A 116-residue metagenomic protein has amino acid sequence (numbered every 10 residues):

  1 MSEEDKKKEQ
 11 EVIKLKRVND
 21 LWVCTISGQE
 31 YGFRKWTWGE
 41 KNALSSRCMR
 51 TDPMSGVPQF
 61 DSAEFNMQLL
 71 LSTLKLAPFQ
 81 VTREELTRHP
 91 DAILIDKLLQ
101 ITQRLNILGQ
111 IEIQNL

Functional and structural regions predicted by a protein language model:
S2-E3, R17-N19, I26-L116: Short, surface-exposed, charged amphipathic helix/loop patches that serve as local interaction elements
S2-K14: Low-complexity intrinsically disordered segments
